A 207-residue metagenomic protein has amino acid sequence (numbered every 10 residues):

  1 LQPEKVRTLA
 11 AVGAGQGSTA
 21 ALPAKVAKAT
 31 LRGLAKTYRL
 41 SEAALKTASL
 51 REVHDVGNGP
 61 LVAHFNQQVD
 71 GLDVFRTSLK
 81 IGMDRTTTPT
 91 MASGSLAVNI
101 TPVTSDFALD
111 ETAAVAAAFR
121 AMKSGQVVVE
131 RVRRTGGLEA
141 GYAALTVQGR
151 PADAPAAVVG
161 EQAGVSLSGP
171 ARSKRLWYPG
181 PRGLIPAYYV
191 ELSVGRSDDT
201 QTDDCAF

Functional and structural regions predicted by a protein language model:
L1-F207: Segments that shape or occlude catalytic/ligand-binding pockets
